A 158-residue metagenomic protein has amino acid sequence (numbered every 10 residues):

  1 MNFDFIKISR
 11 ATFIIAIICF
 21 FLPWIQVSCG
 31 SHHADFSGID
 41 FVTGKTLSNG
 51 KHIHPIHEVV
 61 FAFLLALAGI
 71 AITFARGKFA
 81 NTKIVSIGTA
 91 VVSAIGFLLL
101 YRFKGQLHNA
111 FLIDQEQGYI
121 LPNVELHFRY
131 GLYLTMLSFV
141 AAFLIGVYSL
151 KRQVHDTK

Functional and structural regions predicted by a protein language model:
M1-K158: Compact integral membrane and secretory-pathway proteins
